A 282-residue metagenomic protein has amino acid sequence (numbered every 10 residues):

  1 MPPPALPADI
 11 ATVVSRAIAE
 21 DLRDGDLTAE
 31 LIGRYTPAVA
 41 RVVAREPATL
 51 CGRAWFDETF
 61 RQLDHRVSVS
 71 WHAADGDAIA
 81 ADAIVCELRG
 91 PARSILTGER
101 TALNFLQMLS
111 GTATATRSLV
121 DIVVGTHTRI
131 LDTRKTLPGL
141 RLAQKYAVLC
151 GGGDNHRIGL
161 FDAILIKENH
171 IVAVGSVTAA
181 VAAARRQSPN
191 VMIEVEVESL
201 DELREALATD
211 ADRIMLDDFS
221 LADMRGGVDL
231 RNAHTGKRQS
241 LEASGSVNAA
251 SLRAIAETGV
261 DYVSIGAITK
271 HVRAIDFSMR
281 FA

Functional and structural regions predicted by a protein language model:
M1-T209, R213, R225-L230, S240-E242 (+2 more regions): Acidic/glycine-rich phosphate/pyrophosphate-binding loops and surrounding catalytic core that coordinate Mg2+
D217, G236-K237, L241: Short, structured secondary-structure boundary patches
D218, G245, A267: Short secondary-structure boundary segments
R231, T235: Short hydrophobic alpha-helical segments of the AMP-binding
S278-A282: Active-site loop ensemble at the mouth of alpha/beta enzyme cores that anchors a bound cofactor
